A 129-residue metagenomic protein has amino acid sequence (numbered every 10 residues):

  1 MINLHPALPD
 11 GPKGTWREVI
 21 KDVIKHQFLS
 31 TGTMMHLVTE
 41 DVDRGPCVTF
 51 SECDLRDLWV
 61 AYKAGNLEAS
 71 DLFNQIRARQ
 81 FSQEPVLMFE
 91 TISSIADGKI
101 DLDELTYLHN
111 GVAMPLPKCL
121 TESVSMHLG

Functional and structural regions predicted by a protein language model:
M1-G129: Donor/substrate-binding cores of folate-linked one-carbon enzymes
